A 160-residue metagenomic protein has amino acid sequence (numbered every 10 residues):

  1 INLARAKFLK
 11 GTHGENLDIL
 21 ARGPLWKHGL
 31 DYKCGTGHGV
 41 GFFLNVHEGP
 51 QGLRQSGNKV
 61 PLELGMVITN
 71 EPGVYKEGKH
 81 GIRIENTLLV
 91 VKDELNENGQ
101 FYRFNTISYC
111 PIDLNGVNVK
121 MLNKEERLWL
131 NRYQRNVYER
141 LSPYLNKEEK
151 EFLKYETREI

Functional and structural regions predicted by a protein language model:
I1-I160: Active-site neighborhoods and metal-handling regions in enzymes and metal-associated proteins
